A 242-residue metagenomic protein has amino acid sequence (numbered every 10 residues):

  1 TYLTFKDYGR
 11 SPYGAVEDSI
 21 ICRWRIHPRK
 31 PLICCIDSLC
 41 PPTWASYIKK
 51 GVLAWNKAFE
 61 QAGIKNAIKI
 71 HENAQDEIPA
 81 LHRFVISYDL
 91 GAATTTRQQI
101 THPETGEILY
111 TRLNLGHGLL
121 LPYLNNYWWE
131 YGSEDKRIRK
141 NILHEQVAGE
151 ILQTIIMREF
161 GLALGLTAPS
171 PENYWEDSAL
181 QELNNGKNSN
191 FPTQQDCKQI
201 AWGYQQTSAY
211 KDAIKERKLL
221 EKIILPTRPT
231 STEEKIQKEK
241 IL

Functional and structural regions predicted by a protein language model:
T1-C40, A58, N73-L152, I156 (+5 more regions): Auxiliary tRNA-acceptor-end handling modules of aminoacyl-tRNA synthetases
P41-I48, V52, Q146-T154, N190-T193: Solvent-exposed, acidic/flexible segments
P41-K69: Zn2+-dependent metallopeptidase catalytic core
S46-L53, K57, T154, R158 (+2 more regions): Solvent-exposed, polar/charged alpha-helical surfaces in well-ordered, non-transmembrane soluble domains, broadly
A62-D76, S170-D177: Short, glycine/acidic-rich hinge or "gate" loops at secondary-structure transitions that mediate conformational
W128-W129, D135-L143, W175-L242: Replace "(M1/M4/M9/M12/WLM)" with "(e.g., M1/M4/M8/M9/M12/M26/WLM)" and add "not limited to" to clarify scope
E159-Y174: Catalytic Zn2+-binding segment of zinc metalloproteases
